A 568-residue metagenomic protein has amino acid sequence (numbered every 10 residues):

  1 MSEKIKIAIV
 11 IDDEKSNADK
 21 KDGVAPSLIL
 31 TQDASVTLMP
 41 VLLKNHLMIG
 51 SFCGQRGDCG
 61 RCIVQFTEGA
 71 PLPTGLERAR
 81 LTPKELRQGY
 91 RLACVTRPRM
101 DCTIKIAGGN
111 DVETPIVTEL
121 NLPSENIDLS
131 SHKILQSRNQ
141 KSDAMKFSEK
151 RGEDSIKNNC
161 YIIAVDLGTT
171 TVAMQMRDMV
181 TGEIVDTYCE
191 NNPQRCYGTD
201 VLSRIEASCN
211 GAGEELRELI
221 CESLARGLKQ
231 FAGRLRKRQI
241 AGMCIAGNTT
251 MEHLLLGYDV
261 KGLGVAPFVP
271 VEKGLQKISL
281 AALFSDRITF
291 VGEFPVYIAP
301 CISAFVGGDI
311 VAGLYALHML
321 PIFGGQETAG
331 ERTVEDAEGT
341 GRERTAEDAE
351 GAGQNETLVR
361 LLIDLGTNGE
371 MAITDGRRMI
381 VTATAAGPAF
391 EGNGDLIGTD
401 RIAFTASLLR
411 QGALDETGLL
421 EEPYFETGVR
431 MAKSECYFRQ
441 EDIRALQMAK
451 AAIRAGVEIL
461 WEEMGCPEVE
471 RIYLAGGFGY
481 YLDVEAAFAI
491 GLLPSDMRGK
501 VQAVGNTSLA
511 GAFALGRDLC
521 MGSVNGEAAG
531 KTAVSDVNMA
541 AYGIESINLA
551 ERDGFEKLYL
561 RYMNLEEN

Functional and structural regions predicted by a protein language model:
M1-A8, Q32, L72-I163: Fe-S ferredoxin-like electron-transfer domains and their immediately adjacent linker/connector regions across
E3-A8, Y90, K105, G109-L122 (+2 more regions): Acidic, glycine/GT-rich loop-and beta-edge segments that sit at the periphery of enzyme/chaperone cores
S35-G60, T67-A93: Immediate flanking context of iron-sulfur cluster ligation sites
K133-C160, G292-E327, D348-R360: Conserved phosphate-binding catalytic cores of ATP/NTP-utilizing and phosphoryl-transfer enzymes
M174, G182-D200, K261-K277, A312 (+3 more regions): Glycine-rich phosphate-binding loop of actin/hexokinase-like ATP-binding domains
T187-C221, Y297, C301-L317, G376-E416 (+1 more regions): Glycine-rich phosphate-binding loop plus the immediately following alpha-helix
C196-V201, L254-A312: Glycine-rich phosphate-binding loop and adjoining helix at the ATP-binding site of ATP-dependent phosphoryl-transfer
S223-F231, G313-L317, L446-E468: Phosphate/ATP-binding catalytic cores across multiple sugar-kinase/actin-like superfamilies, primarily ASKHA
